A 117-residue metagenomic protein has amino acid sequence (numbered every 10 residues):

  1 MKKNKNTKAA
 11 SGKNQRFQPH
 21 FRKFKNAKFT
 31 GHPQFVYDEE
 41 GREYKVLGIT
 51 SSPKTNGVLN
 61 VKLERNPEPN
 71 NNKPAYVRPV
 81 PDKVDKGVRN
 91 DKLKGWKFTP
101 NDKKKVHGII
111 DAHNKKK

Functional and structural regions predicted by a protein language model:
M1-K13, K117: Short Lys/Arg-rich cationic patches that frequently serve as NLS/NoLS or arginine-rich RNA/DNA-binding motifs
A9-Q15, G41-V46: Generic detector of short, locally flexible boundary/turn motifs and exposed helical patches
A10-F29, P33: Short coil-to-beta transition motif at edge beta-strands of beta-rich domains
R16-K23, D38, N60, K97 (+1 more regions): Poly-acidic low-complexity segments
Q18, F24-K25, L47, P67 (+2 more regions): Small/flexible residues
K28-E68: Compact nucleic-acid interaction/catalytic patches
R65-K117: C-terminal terminal-subdomain/extension
